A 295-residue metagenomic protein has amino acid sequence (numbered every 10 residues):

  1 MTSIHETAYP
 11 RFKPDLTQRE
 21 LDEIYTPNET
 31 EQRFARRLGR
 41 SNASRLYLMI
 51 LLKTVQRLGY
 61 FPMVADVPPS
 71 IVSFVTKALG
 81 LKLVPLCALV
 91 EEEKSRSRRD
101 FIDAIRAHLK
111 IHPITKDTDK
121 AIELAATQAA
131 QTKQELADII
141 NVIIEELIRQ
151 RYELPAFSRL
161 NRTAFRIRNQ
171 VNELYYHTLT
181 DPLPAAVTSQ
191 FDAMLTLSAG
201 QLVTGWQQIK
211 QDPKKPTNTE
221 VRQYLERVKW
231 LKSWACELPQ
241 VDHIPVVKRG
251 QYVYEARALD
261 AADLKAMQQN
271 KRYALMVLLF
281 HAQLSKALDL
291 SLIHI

Functional and structural regions predicted by a protein language model:
T2-I293: Long amphipathic alpha-helical coiled-coil/heptad-repeat bundle
